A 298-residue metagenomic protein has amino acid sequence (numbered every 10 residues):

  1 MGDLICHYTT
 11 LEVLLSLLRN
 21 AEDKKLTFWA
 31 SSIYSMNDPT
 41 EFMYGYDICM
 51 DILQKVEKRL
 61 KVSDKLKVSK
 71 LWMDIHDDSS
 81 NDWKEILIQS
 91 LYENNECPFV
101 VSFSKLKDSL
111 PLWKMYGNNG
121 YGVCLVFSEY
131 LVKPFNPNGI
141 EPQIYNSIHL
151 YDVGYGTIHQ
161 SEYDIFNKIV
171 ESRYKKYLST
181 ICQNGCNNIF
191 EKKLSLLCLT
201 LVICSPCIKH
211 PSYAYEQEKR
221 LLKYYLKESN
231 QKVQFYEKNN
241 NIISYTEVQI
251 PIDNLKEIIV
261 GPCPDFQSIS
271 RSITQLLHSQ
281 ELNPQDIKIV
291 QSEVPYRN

Functional and structural regions predicted by a protein language model:
M1-N298: Partner-binding and oligomerization surfaces adjacent to conserved cores of proteins that assemble macromolecular
